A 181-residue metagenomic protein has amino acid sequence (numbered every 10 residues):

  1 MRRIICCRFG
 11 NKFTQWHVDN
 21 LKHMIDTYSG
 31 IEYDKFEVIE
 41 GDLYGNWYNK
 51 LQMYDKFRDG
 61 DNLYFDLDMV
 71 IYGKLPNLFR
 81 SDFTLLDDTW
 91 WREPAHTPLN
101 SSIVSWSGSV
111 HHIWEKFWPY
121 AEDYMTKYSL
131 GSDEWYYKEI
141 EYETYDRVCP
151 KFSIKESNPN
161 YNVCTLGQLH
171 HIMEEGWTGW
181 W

Functional and structural regions predicted by a protein language model:
M1-W47, R58-D59, G167-W181: N-terminal anchoring/stem segment of glycosyltransferases
R2, K50-L51, G60, N100-S101 (+1 more regions): Short, surface-exposed beta-edge/turn micro-motifs
F9-K12, L43-Y44, M69-I71, T89-R92 (+4 more regions): Short, solvent-exposed loop/turn segments at secondary-structure junctions
M24, Y28, M53-R58, L75-S81 (+2 more regions): Alpha-helix C-terminal capping segments
G30-E40, D61-D68, F83-D87, T144-R147 (+2 more regions): Short, hydrophobic beta-strand segments that form beta-sheet elements in well-ordered domains
N46-T97, W106: GT-A fold catalytic core of metal-dependent nucleotide-sugar glycosyltransferases, centered on the diacidic
L86-I103, S129-E139: PAPS-dependent sulfotransferase catalytic domain
W106-W181: Catalytic core and acceptor-binding pocket of nucleotide-sugar-dependent glycosyltransferases
